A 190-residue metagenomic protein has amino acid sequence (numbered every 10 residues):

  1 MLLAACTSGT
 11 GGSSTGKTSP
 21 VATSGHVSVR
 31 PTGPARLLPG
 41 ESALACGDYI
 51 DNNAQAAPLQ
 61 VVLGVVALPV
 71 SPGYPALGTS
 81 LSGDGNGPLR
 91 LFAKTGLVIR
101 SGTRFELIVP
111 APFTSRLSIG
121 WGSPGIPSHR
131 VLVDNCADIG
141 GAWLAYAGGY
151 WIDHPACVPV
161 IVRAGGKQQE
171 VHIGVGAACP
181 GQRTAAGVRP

Functional and structural regions predicted by a protein language model:
L3-A5: C-terminal motif of bacterial Sec signal peptides marking the signal peptidase cleavage site
S8-P190: Non-catalytic macromolecular-recognition regions in eukaryotic signaling proteins
